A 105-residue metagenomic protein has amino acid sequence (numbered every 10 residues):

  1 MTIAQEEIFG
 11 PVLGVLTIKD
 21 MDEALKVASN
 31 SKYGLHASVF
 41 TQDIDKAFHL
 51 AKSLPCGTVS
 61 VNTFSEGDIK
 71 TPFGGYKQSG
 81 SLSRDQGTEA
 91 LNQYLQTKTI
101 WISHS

Functional and structural regions predicted by a protein language model:
M1-S105: Conserved C-terminal structural/oligomerization subdomain of aldehyde/semialdehyde dehydrogenase
